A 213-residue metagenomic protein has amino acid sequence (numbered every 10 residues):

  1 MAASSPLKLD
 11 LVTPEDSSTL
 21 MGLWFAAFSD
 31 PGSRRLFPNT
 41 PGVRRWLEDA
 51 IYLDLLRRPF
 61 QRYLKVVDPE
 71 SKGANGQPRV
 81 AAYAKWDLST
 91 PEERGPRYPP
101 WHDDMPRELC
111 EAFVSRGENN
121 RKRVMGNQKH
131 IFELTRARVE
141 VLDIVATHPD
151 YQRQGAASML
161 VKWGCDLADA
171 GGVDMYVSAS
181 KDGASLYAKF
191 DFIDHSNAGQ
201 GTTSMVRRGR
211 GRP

Functional and structural regions predicted by a protein language model:
L7-G22: A short beta-loop-alpha structural element at the N-terminal edge of CoA-dependent acyl/N-acetyltransferase catalytic
F37-N75, K85, E118: Active-site rim helix/loop that mediates acceptor-substrate recognition in acyltransferases
Y52-L53, Q61-K65, Y83, H130 (+2 more regions): Short hydrophobic/aromatic beta-strand element in the GNAT-like acyltransferase core that lines or flanks the acyl-donor
G73-Q152, Q200, R212-P213: Conserved acyl-donor/pantetheine-binding loop and adjacent beta-alpha core of acyl/acetyltransferases and related
W101-H102, V173, V177-A184, S196-P213: C-terminal "cap" of GNAT-fold acetyltransferases
K129-F132, V139-E140, L167-S180: Conserved GNAT acetyl-CoA-binding A-motif
D150-Y151, G155-L160: Conserved acetyl-CoA pyrophosphate-binding loop and the N-cap/start of the following alpha-helix in GNAT-like
Y187-A188, F192: Conserved active-site tyrosine of GNAT-family acetyltransferases
